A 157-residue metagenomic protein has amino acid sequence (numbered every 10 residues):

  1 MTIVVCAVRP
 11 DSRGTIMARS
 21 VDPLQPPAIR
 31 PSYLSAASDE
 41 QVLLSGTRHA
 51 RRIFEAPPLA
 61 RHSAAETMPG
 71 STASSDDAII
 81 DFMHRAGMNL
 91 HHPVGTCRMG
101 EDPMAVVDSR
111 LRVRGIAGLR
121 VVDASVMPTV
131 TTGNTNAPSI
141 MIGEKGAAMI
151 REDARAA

Functional and structural regions predicted by a protein language model:
M1-T132, N136-P138, G146-A157: FAD-dependent oxidoreductase catalytic-site/capping-region signature
